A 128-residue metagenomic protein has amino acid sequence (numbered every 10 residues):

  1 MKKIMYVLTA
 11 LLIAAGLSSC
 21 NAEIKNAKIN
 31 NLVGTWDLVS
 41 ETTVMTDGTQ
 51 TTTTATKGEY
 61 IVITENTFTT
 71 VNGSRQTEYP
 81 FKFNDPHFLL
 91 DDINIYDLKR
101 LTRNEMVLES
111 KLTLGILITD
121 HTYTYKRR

Functional and structural regions predicted by a protein language model:
M1-I4: Positively charged n-region of N-terminal signal peptides that target proteins for export
L11-L12: Repetitive helical segments and hydrophobic/amphipathic motifs
A15-S19: C-terminal motif of bacterial Sec signal peptides marking the signal peptidase cleavage site
N21-D37: N-terminal helix-cap/turn-to-beta initiation motif at the start of protein domains
T42-G48, A55-T113: Contiguous, well-ordered beta-strand patches that form the walls/edges of small beta-barrel/beta-sandwich domains
G115-L117: Short glycine/serine/proline-enriched coil/turn segments at secondary-structure junctions
D120-R128: Short, low-complexity, Pro/Ser/Thr/Gly-rich segments in the mature regions of secreted, periplasmic
